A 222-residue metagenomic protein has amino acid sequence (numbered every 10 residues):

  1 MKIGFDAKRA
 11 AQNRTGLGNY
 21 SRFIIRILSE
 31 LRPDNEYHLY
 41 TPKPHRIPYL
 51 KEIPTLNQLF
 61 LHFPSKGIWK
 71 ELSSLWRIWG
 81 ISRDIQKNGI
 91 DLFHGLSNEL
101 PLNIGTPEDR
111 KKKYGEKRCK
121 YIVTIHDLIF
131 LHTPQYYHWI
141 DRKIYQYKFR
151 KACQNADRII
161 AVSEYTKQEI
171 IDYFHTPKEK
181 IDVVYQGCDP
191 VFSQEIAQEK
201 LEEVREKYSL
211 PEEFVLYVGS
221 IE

Functional and structural regions predicted by a protein language model:
M1-E222: Carbohydrate transferase catalytic cores enriched for Leloir-type hexosyltransferases
